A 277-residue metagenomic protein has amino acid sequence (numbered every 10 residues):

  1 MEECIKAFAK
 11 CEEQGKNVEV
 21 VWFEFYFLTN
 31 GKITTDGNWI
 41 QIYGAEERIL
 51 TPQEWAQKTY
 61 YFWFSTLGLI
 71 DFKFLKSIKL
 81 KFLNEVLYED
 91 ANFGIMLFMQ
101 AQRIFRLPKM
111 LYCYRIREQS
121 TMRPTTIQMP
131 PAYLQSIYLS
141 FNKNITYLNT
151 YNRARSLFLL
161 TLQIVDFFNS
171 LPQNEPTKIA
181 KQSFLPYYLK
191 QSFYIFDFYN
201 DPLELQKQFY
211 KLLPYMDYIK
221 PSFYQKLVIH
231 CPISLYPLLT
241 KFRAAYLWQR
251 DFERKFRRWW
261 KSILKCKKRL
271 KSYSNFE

Functional and structural regions predicted by a protein language model:
M1-F141, L270-S274: Nucleotide-sugar donor-binding/catalytic module of glycosyltransferases that assemble extracellular/cell-envelope
E3-A7, M96, L159, Q163 (+1 more regions): Alpha-helical elements of Rossmann-like donor-binding domains used by nucleotide-donor carbohydrate transfer enzymes
E13-V18, E175-K181: Short helix-terminating capping/connector loops at secondary-structure junctions
L28-N30, N144-Y147, F193: Active-site activation/catalytic loop segments of kinase-like enzymes and analogous catalytic loops in related
W63, T150-A154, K178: Amphipathic, non-membrane alpha-helical segments in soluble helical-bundle scaffolds
F82-L83, S170-P176: Inter-helical turn/loop segments and adjacent helix faces that build the functional surface of alpha-helical bundle
Y112-R117, R123-Q173, L205-M216: Catalytic core of nucleotide-sugar-dependent glycosyltransferases
K178-E277: Membrane-interface aromatic/basic loop that binds lipid-linked glycans or pyrophosphate carriers, typified by
